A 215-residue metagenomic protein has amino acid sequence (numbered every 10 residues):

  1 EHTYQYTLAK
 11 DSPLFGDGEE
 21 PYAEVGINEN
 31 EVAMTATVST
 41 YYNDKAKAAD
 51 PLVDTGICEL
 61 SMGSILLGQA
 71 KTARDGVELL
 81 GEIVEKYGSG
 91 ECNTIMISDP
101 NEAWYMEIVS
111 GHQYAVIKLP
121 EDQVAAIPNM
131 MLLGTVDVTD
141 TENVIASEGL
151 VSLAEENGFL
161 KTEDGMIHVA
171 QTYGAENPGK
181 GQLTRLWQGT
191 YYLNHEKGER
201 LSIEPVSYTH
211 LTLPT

Functional and structural regions predicted by a protein language model:
E1-C58, L79-V206: A contiguous strand-loop segment
A49-L52, M62-Q69: Second-shell loop/turn segments in exported
L60-S61, R74: A structural signal for well-ordered alpha-helical segments within the folded catalytic domains of diverse enzymes
G63-S64, V77, G81: Extracytoplasmic/secreted envelope proteins and their assembly/folding machinery, especially bacterial periplasmic
Q69-D75: Short, charged, surface-exposed loops that flank catalytic or proteolytic processing sites
T209-T215: Conserved small/polar residues in nucleotide/adenosyl-binding loops
